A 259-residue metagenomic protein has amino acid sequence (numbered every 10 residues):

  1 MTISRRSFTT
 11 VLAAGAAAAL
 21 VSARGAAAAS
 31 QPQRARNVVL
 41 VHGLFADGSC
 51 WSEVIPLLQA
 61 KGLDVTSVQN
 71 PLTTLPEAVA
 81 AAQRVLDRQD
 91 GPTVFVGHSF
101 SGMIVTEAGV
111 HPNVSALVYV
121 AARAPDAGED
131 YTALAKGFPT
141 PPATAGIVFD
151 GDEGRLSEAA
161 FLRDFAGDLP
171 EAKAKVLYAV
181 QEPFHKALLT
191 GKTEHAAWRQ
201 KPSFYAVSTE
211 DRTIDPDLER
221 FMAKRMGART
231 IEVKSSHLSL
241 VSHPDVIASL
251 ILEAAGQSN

Functional and structural regions predicted by a protein language model:
S7-A28: N-terminal export signals
A35-L75: Conserved HGGG/HGGXW glycine-rich cap/lid loop of the alpha/beta-hydrolase fold
D64-V96, A108-H111, Y131-K136: Active-site loop/oxyanion-hole signature of alpha/beta-hydrolase fold enzymes
G97, S101, V105: Gly/Ala-rich beta-loop-alpha elbow adjacent to hydrolase catalytic centers
V114, V118-G151, H185: Flexible "cap/lid" loop of the alpha/beta hydrolase fold
Y205-V207: Short beta-strand/loop motif that positions the catalytic acidic residue of the alpha/beta-hydrolase fold
T209-K234: Conserved loop-alpha-helix segment in the C-terminal half of the alpha/beta-hydrolase fold that carries the catalytic
V241-E253: Post-His helix in hydrolase/transferase enzymes
